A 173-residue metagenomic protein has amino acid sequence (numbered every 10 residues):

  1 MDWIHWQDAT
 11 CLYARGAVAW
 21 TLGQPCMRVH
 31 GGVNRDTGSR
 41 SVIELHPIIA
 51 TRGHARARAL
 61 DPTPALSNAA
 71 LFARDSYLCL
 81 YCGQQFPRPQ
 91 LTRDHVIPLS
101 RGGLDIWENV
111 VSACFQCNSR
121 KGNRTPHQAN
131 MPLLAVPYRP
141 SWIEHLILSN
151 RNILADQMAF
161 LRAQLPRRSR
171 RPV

Functional and structural regions predicted by a protein language model:
M1-T63, N68, M131-V173: Short helix-coil boundary/hinge micro-motifs
R28-R40, F72-L78, Q90-H95: Phosphate-binding glycine-rich loops and adjacent basic patches that engage nucleotide phosphates, nucleic-acid
G53, T63-L91, V111-C117: Short cysteine-rich loop/turn motifs with clustered Cys
L60, L99, N118: Generic anion/oxyanion-binding catalytic loop in active/binding sites
P62, A73, R101, D105: A short glycine-/small-residue-rich loop at the edge of a beta-strand within enzyme catalytic domains
G83-S112, K121-P137: Histidine-centered nuclease catalytic patch
